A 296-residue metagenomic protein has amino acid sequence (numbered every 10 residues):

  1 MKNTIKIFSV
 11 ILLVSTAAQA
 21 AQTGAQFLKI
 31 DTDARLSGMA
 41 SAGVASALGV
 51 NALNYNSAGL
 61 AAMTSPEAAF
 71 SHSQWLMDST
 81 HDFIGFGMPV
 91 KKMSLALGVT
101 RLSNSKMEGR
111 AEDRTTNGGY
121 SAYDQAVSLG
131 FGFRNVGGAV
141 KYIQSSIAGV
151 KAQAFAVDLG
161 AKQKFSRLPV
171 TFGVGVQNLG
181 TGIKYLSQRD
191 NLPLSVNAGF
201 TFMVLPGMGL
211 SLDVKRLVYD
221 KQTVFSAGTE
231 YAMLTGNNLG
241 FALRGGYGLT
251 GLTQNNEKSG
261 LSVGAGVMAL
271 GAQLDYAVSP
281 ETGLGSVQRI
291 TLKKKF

Functional and structural regions predicted by a protein language model:
M1-D31: Cleavable N-terminal export/targeting peptides
S9-I11, G49, D275: Amphipathic, positively biased hydrophobic alpha-helical segments used for protein targeting and membrane insertion
A20-G38, G43-A47, S65-A68, S73-W75 (+1 more regions): Outer-membrane beta-barrel porins/channels
N51-A62: N-terminal periplasmic accessory domains that precede and gate Gram-negative outer-membrane beta-barrel machines
